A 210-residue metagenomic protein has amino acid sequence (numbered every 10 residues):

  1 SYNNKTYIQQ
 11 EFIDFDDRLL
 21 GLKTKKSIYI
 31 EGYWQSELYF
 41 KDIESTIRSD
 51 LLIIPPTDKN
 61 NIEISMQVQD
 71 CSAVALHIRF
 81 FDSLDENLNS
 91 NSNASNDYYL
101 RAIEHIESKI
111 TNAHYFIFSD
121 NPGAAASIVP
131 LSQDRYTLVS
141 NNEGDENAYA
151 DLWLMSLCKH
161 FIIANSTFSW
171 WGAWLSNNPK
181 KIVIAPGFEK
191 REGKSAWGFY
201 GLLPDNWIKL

Functional and structural regions predicted by a protein language model:
S1-I110: Secretory-pathway luminal glycosyltransferase catalytic domains
D17-L20, S45, I53, D85 (+5 more regions): Low-complexity, compositionally biased segments
I30, V139-S140, L210: Hydrophobic residues at beta-strand termini and immediately following loops that shape nucleotide-binding pockets
I54-P55, V129, A185, L203: Intrinsic-disorder/low-complexity coil detector
H105-G193, G198: Donor-binding and catalytic core of enzymes assembling or modifying cell-surface/extracellular glycoconjugates
G201-L210: Conserved histidine-centered catalytic loops in small-molecule metabolism enzymes
